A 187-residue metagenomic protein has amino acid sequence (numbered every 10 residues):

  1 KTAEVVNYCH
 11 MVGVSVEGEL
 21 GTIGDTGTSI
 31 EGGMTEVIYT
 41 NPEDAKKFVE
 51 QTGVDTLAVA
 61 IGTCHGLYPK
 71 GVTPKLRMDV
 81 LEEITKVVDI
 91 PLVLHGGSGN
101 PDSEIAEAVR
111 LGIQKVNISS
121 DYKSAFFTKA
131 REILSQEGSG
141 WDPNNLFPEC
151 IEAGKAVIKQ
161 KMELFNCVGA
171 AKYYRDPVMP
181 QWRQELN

Functional and structural regions predicted by a protein language model:
K1-V88, D102-V116, T128-E132, V168-Y173 (+1 more regions): Alpha/beta enzyme core
I61, G96, S120: Short secondary-structure boundary segments
G71, H95-G96, E152: Residue-level marker of alpha-helix boundaries and capping positions
V80, V87-I90, P143, P148: Active-site-adjacent C-terminal substructures of enzyme catalytic domains
I90-D102: Glycine-rich beta-to-alpha transition loops that act as phosphate-gripper elements at the mouths of alpha/beta enzyme
P101-N187: C-terminal alpha-helical cap/extension of soluble enzyme domains
